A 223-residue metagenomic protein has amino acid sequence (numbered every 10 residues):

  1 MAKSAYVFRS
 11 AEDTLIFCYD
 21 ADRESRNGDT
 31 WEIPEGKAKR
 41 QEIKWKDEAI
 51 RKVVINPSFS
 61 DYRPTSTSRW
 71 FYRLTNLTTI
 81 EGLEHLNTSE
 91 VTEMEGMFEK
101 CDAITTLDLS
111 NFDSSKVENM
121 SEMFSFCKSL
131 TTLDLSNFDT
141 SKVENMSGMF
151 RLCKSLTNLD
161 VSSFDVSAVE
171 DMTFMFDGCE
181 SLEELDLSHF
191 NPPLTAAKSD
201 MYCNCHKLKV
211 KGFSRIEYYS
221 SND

Functional and structural regions predicted by a protein language model:
M1-D223: Negatively charged
